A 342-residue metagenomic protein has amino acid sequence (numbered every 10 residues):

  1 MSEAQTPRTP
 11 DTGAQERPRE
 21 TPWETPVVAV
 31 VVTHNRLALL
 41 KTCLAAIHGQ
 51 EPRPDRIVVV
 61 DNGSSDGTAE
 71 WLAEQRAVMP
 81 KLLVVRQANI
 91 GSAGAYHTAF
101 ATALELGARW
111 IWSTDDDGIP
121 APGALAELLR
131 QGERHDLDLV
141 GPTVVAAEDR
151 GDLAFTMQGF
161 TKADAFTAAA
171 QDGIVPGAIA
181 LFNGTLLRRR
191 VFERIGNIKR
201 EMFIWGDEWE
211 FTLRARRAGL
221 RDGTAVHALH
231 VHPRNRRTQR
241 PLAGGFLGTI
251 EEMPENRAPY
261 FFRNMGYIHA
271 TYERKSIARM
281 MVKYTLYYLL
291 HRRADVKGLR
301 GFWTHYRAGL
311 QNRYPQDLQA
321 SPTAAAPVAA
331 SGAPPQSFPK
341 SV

Functional and structural regions predicted by a protein language model:
A45-P54: Short, acidic, metal-binding catalytic loop of nucleotide-sugar glycosyltransferases
D61-E70, G118: A conserved acidic beta->alpha catalytic loop
A69, A73-G94, T98, T102 (+1 more regions): Conserved donor nucleotide-binding strand/loop of the catalytic core
A108-D117: Short beta-strand-to-loop acidic/aromatic patch adjacent to the donor-nucleotide binding site
G123-A154: Conserved donor NDP-sugar-binding/catalytic core segment of glycosyltransferases
T167-L187: A recurrent flexible, glycine/aromatic-enriched loop bordering the glycosyltransferase active site that acts as
T185, V191-G196, E201-L229: A short, conserved alpha-helix in the catalytic core of glycosyltransferases
N264, H269-V342: Non-catalytic, C-terminal membrane-associated alpha-helical segments of glycosyltransferases
